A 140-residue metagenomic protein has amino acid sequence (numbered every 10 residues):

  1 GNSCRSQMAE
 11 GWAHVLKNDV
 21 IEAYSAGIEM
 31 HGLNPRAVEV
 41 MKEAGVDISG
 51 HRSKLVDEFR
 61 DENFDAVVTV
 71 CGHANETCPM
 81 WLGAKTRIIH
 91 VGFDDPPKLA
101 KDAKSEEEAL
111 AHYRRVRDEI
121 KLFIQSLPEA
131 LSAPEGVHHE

Functional and structural regions predicted by a protein language model:
G1-E58: Conserved active-site segments centered on acidic
G1-S3, G72-N75: Short glycine-rich anion-binding loops that position phosphate/pyrophosphate groups of nucleotides and phosphorylated
E29, H73, D94: Catalytic metal-binding/acid-base residues of hydrolase active sites
H31-L33, A74-T77: Short, charged/polar "capping" segments at the starts of alpha-helices and the immediately preceding loops
D65: Conserved acidic residues
T69-V70, H90: Redox-cofactor binding/interface segments in oxidoreductases and associated redox assembly factors
E76-E140: Phosphate-binding/catalytic loops
